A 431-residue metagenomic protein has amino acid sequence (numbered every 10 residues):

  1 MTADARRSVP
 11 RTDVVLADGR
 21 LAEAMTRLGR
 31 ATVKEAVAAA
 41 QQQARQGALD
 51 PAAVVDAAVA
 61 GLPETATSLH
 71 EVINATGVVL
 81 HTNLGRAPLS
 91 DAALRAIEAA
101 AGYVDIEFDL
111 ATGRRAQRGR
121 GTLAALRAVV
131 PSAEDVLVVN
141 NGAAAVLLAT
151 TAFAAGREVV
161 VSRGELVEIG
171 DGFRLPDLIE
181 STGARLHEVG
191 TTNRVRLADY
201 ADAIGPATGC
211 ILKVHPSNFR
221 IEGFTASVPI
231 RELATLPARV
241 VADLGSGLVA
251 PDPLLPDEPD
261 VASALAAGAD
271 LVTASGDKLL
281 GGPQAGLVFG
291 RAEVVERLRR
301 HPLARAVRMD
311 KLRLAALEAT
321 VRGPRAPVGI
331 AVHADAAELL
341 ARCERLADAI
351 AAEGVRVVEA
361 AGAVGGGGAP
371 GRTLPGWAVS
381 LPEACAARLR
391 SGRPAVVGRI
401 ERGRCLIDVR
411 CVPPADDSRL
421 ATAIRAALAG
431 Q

Functional and structural regions predicted by a protein language model:
M1-T65, H70: Long amphipathic alpha-helical segments
V9-P10, L28, I73-G77, L280-P283 (+2 more regions): Short Gly/Ser/Thr- and Asp/Glu-enriched loop/turn motifs at secondary-structure junctions
V37-Q42, A75-T76, R86-T112: Glycine-rich phosphate-binding segment of PLP-dependent enzymes
S68-L69, A274, P394-R399: A short linear hydrophobic-aromatic micro-motif
G113-K311, A315-G323, I350-A351, A423: Conserved PLP-enzyme active-site core in the AAT-like
V161, R313-L314, E318-G365: Conserved PLP-dependent catalytic core of the aminotransferase class-I/II
L340-L420: Conserved C-terminal alpha-helix-loop-beta "cap" of PLP-dependent enzymes that closes/shapes the active-site mouth
